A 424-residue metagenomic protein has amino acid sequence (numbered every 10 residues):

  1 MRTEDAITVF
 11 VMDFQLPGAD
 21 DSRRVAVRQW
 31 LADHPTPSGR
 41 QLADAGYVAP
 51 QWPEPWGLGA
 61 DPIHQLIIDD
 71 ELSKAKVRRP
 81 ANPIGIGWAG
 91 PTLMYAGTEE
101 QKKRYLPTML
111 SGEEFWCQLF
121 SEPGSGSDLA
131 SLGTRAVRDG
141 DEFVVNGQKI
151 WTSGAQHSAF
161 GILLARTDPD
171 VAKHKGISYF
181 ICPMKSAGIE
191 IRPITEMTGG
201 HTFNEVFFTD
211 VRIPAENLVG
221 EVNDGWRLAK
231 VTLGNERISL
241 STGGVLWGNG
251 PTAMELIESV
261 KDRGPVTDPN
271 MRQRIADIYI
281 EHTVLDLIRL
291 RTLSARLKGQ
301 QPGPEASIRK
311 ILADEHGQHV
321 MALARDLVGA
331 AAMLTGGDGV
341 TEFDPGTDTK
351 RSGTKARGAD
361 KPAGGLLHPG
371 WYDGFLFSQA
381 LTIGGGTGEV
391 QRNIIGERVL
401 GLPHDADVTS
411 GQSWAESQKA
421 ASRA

Functional and structural regions predicted by a protein language model:
R2-G85, K103-S111, F115, D262 (+5 more regions): Amphipathic, small/basic residue-rich leader segments at the start of a protein or domain
F14-G18, I189-L287, A295, L381 (+1 more regions): Glycine-rich beta->alpha junctions and the first turn(s) of the following alpha-helix
Y47-E113, S153-F160, H282, R289 (+3 more regions): Internal helix-loop-helix
G112-F120, L164: A short, Trp-centered hydrophobic/proline-enriched beta-strand micro-motif
S125, I150-A155, M197-T198, A380-G385: Glycine-rich phosphate/pyrophosphate-binding beta-alpha loops
T134-A136: A structural signal for short hydrophobic beta-strand segments in well-ordered beta-sheet cores
D141-E142, N146-R192: A short core secondary-structure module
P265, P269, V284-P362: C-terminal helix-coil-helix/basic helical segment that borders enzyme active sites and/or dimer interfaces and provides
